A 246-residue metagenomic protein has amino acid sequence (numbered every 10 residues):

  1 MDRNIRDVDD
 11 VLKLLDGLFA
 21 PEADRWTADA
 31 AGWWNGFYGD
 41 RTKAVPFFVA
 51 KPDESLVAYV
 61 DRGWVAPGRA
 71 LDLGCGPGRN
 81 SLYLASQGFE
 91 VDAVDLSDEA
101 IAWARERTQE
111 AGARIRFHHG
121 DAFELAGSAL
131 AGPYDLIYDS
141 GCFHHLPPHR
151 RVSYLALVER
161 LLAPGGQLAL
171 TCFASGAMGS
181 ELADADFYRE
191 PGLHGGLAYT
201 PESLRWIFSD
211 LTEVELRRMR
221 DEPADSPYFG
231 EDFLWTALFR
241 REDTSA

Functional and structural regions predicted by a protein language model:
M1-L73, P77-G132, L146-L161, Q167-A246: Class I (Rossmann-like) S-adenosyl-L-methionine-dependent methyltransferase catalytic domain, capturing the SAM-binding
D135: Conserved acidic residues
Y138: A conserved beta-strand element that flanks and buttresses the S-adenosyl-L-methionine
G141-H145: Short catalytic micro-motifs in class I SAM-dependent methyltransferases
